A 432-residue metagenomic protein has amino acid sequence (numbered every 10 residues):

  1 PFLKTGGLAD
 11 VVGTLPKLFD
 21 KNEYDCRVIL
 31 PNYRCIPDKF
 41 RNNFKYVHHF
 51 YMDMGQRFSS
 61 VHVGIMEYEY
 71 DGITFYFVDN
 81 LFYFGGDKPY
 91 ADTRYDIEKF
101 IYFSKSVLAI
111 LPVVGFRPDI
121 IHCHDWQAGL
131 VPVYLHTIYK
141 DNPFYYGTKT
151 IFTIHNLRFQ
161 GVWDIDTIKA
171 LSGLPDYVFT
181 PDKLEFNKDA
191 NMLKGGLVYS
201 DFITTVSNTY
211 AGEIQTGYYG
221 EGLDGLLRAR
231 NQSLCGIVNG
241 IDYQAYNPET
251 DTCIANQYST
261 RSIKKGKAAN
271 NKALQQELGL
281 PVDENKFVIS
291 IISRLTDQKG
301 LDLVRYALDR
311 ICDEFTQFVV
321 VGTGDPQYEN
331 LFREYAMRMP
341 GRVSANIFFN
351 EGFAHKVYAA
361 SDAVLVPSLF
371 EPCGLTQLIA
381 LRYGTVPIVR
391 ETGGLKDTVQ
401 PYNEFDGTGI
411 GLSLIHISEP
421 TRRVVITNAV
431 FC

Functional and structural regions predicted by a protein language model:
P1-L414, S418, R422: Catalytic cores of nucleotide-sugar-dependent glycosyltransferases that transfer UDP/GDP/TDP-activated
E419-T421, I426-C432: Positively charged, low-complexity/disordered segments
